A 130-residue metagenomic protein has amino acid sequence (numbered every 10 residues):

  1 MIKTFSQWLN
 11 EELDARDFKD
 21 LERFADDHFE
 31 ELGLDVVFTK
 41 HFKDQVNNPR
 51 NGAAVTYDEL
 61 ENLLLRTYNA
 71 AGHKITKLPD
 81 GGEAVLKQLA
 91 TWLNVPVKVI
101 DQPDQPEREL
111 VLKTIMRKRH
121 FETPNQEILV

Functional and structural regions predicted by a protein language model:
I2-V130: Ribonuclease/tRNase effector modules and their secretory precursors
